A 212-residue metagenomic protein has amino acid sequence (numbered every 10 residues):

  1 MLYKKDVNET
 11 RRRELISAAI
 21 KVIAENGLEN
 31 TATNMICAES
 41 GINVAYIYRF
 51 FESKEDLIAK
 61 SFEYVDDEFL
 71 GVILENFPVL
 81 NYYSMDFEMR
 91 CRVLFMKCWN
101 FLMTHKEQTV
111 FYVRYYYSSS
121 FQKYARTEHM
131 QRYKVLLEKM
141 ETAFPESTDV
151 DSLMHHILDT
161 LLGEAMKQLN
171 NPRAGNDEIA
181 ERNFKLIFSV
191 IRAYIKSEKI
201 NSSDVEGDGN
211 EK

Functional and structural regions predicted by a protein language model:
Y3, E14, V22-D56, K60: Helix-turn-helix
D6-R11: Short, Lys/Arg-enriched anionic-surface-contact patches
A18-V22, F101: Short amphipathic alpha-helical elements of helix-turn-helix/winged-helix folds
I58-V65, E128: Alpha-helical DNA-contacting segments of helix-turn-helix folds
K60, E75-T104, M154-I157, E181-F184: Hydrophobic alpha-helical connector segments
L70-L74, T104, S119-P145, D151-H155 (+1 more regions): Amphipathic alpha-helical packing segments from all-alpha helical-bundle domains
W99-F121, L169-N170: Amphipathic alpha-helical segments used for helix-helix packing
R114, M130, T142-S189, E198-K212: Hydrophobic/aromatic-rich alpha-helical bundle segments in the mid-to-C-terminal region
